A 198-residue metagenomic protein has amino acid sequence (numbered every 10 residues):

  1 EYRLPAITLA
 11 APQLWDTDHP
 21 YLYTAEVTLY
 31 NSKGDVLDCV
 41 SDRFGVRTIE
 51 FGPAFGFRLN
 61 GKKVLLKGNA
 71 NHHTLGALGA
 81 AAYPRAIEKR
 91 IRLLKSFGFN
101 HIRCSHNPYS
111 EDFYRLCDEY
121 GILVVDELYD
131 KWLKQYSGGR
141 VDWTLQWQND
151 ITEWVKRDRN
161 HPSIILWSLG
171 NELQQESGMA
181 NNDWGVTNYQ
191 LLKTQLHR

Functional and structural regions predicted by a protein language model:
E1-H106, S110-E111, L116, Y120-V124 (+2 more regions): Secreted/periplasmic carbohydrate-active enzymes, especially glycoside hydrolases
R92, H101-R198: Substrate-binding/catalytic cleft of secreted carbohydrate-active enzymes, primarily glycoside hydrolases
